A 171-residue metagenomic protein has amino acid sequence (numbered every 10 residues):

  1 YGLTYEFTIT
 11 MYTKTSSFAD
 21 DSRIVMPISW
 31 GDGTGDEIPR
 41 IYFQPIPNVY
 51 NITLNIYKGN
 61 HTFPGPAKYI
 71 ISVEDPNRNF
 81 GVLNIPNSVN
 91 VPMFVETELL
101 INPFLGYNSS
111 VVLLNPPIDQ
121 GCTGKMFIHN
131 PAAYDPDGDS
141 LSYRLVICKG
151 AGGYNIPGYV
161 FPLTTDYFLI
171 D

Functional and structural regions predicted by a protein language model:
Y1-D171: Long, compositionally biased, intrinsically disordered segments
